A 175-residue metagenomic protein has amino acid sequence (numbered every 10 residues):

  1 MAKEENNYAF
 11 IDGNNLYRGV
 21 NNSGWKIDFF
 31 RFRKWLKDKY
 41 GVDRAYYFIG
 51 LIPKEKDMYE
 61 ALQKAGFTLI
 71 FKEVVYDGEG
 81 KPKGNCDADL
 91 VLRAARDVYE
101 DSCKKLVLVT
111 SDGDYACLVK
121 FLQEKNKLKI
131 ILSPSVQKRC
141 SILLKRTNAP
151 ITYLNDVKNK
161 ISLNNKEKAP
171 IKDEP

Functional and structural regions predicted by a protein language model:
M1-P175: Terminal and domain-boundary accessory regions
